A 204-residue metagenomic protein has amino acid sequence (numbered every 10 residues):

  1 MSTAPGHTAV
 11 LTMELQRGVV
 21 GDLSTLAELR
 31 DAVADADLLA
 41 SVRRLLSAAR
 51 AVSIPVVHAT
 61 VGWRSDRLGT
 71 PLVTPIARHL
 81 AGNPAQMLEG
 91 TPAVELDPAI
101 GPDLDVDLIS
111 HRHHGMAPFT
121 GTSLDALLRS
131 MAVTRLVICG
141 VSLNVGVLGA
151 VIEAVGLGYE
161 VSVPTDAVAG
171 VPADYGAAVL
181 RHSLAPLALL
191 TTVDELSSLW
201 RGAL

Functional and structural regions predicted by a protein language model:
M1-A9, S47-V52, G69-T70, I76-L204: Active-site-adjacent betaalpha module
L11-L15: N-terminal nucleotide-binding beta1-loop-alpha1 segment
Q16-G21: Short acidic, Gly/Ser-rich segments with clustered Asp/Glu that frequently serve as metal-coordination loops in enzyme
T25-A34, A85: Short glycine-enriched, charge-decorated loop/helix-capping segments at active-site entrances that position
D31-L38, P172: Residue-level preference for long, well-ordered alpha-helices that form the structural scaffold of enzyme catalytic
D37-P55: A short, N-terminal amphipathic alpha-helix
A49, A59-R64: N-terminal, charged amphipathic alpha-helical interaction modules
I54-V61, P164: Short beta-strand segments at enzyme active-site cores
